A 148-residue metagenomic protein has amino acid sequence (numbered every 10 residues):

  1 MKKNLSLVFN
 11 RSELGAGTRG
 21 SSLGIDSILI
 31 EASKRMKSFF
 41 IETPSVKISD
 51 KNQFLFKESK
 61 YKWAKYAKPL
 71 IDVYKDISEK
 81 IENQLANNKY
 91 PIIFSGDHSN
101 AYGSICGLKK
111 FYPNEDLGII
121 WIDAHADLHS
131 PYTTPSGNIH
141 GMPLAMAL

Functional and structural regions predicted by a protein language model:
K2-L148: Conserved alpha-helical scaffold segments that buttress catalytic/binding sites
